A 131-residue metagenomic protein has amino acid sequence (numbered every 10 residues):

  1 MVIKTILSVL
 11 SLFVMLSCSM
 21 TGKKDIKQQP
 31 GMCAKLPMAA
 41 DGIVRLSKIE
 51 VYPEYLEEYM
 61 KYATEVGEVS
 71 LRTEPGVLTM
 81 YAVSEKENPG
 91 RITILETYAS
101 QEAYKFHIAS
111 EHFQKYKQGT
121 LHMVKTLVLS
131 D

Functional and structural regions predicted by a protein language model:
V2-V9: Sec-dependent signal peptide recognition, specifically the positively charged N-region followed immediately by
L16-S17: C-terminal motif of bacterial Sec signal peptides marking the signal peptidase cleavage site
T21-Q28, V69-T79, T97-D131: An amphipathic, aromatic/His-enriched active-site/gating alpha helix that lines ligand/cofactor pockets
P30-M38, Y81-V83: Short beta-strand/turn micro-motifs at beta-sheet edges
G42-E50, T79-I108: Short, well-ordered beta-strand segments in beta-rich or mixed alpha/beta enzyme and ligand-binding folds
I43-E65, R72: Extracytoplasmic/periplasm-facing segments of secreted or lipoprotein envelope proteins
E54, E65, E87-P89, A99 (+2 more regions): Short alpha-helical
